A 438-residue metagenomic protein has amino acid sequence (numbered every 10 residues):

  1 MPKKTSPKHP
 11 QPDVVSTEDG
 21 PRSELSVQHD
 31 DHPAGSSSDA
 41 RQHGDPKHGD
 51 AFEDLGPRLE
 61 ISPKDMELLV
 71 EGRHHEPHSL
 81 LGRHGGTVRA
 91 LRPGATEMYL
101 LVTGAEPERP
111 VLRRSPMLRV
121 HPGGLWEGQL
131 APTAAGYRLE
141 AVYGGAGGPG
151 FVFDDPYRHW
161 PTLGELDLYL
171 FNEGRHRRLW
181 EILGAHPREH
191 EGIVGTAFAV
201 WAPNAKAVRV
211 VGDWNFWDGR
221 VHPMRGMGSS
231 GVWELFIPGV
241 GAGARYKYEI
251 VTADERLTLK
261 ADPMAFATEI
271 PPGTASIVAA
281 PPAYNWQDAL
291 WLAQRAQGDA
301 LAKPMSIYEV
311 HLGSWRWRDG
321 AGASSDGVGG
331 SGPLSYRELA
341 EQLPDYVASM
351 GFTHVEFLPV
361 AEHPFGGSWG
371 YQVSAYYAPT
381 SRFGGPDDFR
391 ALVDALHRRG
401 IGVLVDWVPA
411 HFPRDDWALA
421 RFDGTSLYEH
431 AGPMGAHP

Functional and structural regions predicted by a protein language model:
M1-G35, D39-H84, P110-R114, V120-F198 (+4 more regions): The feature marks proteins involved in alpha-glucan
T87-R89, G195-A197, A207, T353-H354 (+1 more regions): Beta-sheet entry/capping signal
A90, V102, G212, V221 (+4 more regions): Glycine-rich, histidine-containing beta strand-loop boundary motifs that form or position
L91-E97, A134, W201-V208: Short proline/glycine-enriched turn/loop motifs at strand-loop junctions of beta-rich domains
M98-L100, V208-V210, Y246: Short beta-strand elements bearing conserved aromatic residues within extracellular beta-rich modules
A105, P203-A205, D213-N215, V251-A253 (+3 more regions): An acidic- and aromatic-residue-enriched active-site/binding cleft used to recognize and process polar
P110-L112, F216-V221: Short beta-strand and strand-turn-strand segments in soluble, beta-rich domains
E269, A289-A302, H311-P438: Substrate-binding/active-site clefts of carbohydrate-active enzymes
